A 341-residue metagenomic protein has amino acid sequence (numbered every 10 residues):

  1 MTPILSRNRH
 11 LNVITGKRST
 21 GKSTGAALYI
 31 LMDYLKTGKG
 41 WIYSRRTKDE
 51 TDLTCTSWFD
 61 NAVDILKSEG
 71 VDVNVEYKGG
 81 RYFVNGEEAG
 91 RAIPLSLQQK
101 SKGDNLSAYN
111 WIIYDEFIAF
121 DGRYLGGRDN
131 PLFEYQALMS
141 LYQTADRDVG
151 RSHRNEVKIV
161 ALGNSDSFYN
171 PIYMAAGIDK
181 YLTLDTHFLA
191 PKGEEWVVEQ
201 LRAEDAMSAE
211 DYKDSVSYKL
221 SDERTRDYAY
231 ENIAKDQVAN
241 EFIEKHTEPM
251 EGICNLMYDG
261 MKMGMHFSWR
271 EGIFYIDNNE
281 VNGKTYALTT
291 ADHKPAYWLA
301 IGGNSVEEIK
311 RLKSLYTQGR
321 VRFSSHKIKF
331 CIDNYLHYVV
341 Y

Functional and structural regions predicted by a protein language model:
M1-H10: Pre-Walker A adenine-sensing motif
I14: Hydrophobic anchor at the beta1->P-loop junction of P-loop NTPases
R18: The conserved Walker
K22-S23: Conserved lysine of the Walker
G38-D60: Conserved Walker A/P-loop ATP-binding site and its immediately adjacent core in helicase/helicase-like ATPase domains
T56-N110: Inter-Walker segment of RecA-like/P-loop motor cores
E116-L189: Signature of the SF2 helicase/ATPase Hel1-core->accessory helical subdomain module
I172, G177-N304: Long, charge-rich C-terminal accessory regions
